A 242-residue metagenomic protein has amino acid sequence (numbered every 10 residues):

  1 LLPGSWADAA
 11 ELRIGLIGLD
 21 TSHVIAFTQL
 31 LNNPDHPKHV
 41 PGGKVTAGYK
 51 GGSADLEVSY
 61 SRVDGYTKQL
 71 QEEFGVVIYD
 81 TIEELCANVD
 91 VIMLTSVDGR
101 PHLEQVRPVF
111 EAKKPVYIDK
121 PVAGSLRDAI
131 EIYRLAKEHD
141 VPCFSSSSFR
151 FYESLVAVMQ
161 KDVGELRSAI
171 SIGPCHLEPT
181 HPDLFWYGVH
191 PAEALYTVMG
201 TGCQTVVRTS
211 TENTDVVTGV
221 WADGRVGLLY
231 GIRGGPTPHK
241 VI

Functional and structural regions predicted by a protein language model:
L1-G4: Bacterial N-terminal signal peptides
W6-A112, R134-E138, T201, W221: N-terminal glycine-/serine-/threonine-rich beta1-alpha1-beta2 phosphate-ribose binding loop of Rossmann-like
A9, P236-I242: Short, intrinsically disordered, charge-balanced linker/junction segments flanking boundaries in proteins
A9, V122-H181: A contiguous active-site-proximal alpha/beta segment in oxidoreductase catalytic domains
D80, I118, C143-S145: Hydrophobic residues in well-ordered beta-strands that form the structural core
K113-P115, K120-P121: Short helix/strand-capping hinge loops at secondary-structure junctions that flank key functional elements
I170-P238: Rossmann-like dinucleotide-binding domain that binds NAD(P)(H)
